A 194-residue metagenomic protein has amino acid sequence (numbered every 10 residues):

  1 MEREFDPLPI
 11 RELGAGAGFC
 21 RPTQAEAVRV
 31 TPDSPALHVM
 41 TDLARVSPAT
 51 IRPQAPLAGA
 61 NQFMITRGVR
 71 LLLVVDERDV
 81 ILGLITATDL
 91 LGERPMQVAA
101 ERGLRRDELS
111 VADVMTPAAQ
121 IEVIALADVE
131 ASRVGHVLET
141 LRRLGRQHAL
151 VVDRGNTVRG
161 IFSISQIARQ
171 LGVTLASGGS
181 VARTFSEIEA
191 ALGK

Functional and structural regions predicted by a protein language model:
M1-K194: Tandem CBS (Cystathionine beta-synthase) repeat/Bateman regulatory domains
